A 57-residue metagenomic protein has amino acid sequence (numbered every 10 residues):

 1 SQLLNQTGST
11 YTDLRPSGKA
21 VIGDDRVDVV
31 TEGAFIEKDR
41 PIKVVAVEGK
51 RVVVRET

Functional and structural regions predicted by a protein language model:
S1-T57: Terminal membrane-proximal soluble interaction domains of membrane-associated proteins
